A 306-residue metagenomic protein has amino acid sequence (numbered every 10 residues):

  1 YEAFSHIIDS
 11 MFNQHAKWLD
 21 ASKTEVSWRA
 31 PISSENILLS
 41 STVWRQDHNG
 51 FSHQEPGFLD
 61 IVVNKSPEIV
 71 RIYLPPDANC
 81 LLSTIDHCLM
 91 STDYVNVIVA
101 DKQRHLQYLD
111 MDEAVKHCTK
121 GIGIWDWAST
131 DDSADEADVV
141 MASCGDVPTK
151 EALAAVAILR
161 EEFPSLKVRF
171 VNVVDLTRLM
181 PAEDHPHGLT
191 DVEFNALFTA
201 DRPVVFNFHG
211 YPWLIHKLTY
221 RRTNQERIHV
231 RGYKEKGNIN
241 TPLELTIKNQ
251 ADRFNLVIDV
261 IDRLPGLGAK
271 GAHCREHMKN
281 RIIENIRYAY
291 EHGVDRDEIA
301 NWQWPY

Functional and structural regions predicted by a protein language model:
Y1-I7, A30, L39-S41, Y73-P76: Active-site nucleophile and cofactor-binding loops and adjacent substrate-binding regions of central metabolic enzymes
Y1-K23: Long, structured ligand/cofactor-binding scaffold of large enzymes
T24-E35, L39-D60, P67, T84 (+1 more regions): Thiamine diphosphate
R71-L74, M141: Short catalytic-loop micro-motif centered on adjacent basic/acidic residues
